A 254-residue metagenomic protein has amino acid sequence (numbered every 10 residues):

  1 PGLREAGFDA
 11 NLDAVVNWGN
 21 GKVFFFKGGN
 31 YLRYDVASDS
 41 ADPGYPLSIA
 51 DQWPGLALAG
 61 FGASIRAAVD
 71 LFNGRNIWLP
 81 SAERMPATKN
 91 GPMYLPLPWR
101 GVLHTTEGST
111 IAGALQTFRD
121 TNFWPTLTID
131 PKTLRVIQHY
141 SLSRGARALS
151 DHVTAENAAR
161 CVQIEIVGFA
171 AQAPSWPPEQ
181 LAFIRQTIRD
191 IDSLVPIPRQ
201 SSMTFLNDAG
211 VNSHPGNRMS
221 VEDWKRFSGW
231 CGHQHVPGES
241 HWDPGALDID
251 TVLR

Functional and structural regions predicted by a protein language model:
P1-L71: Disulfide-stabilized extracellular ectodomains of secreted/luminal proteins, especially beta-rich
F25, M93, L97, P174-A182: Soluble non-cytosolic domains of exported or imported proteins
Y31, L103, I164, I184-T187 (+1 more regions): Residue-level detector of buried hydrophobic side-chain packing in well-ordered secondary-structure elements
R33-S38, I111-T126, A246-V252: Surface-exposed flexible segments
F72-A158: N-terminal catalytic cores of peptidoglycan-degrading enzymes
F72-W78, A170-R254: Basic/polar, cationic surfaces and motifs that engage anionic cell-wall and phosphate/carboxylate ligands
E107, I166-A170: Short, histidine-centered active-site or binding-site loop motifs used for metal coordination, general acid-base
A155-I166, S228: Short coil-to-beta-strand
